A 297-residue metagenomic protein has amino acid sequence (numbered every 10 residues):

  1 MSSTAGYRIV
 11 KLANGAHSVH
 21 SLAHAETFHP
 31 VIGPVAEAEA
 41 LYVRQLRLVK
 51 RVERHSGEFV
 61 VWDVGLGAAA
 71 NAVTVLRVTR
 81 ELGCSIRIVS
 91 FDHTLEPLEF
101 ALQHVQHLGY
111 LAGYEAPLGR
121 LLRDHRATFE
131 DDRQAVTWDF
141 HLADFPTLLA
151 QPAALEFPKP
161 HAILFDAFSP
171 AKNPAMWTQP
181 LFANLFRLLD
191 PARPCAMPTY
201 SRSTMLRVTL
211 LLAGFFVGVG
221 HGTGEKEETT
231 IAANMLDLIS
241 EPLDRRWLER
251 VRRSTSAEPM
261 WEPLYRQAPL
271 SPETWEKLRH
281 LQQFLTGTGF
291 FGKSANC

Functional and structural regions predicted by a protein language model:
M1-F59, T74-Y110, P117, Q134-V136: Rossmann-like AdoMet
A5-V10, Q106, D131-Q134, Q151 (+1 more regions): SAM/dcSAM-binding transferase cores
A68-V73: Glycine-rich SAM-binding Motif I of class I
F100-F157: S-adenosyl-L-methionine
P160-M176: A short SAM/SAH-binding and catalytic strip from SAM-dependent methyltransferases
A162-L164, P191-S201: Conserved beta-strand signature within the Rossmann-like core of class I S-adenosyl-L-methionine
A175-P194: A short glycine-rich, Lys/Arg-flanked "PGG" loop and its adjoining helix->strand segment in the class I
F186, R207-A233: Conserved Class I S-adenosyl-L-methionine
